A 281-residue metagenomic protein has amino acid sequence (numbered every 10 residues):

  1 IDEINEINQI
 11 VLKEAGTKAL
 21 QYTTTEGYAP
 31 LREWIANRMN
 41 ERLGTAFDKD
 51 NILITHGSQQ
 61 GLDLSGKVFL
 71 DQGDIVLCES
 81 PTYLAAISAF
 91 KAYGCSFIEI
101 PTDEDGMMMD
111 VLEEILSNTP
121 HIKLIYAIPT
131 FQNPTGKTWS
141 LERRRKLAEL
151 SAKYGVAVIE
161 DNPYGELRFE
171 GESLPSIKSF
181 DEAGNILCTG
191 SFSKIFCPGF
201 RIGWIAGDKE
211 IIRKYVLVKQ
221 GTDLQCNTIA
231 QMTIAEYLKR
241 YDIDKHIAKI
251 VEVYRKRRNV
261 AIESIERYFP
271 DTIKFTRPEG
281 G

Functional and structural regions predicted by a protein language model:
I1, L31-R32, I212, Q231 (+1 more regions): A general structural signal for well-ordered alpha-helical segments in protein cores
I7-K18, P30, N40, K209 (+3 more regions): Inter-domain helical "communication" segments and dimerization helices that couple sensory or membrane-embedded modules
N8-Y154, I159, G165-F180, Y254: Conserved core of the PLP fold type I
Q59, Y83, T130-Q132, Y164-G165 (+4 more regions): Short, solvent-exposed loop/turn segments at secondary-structure junctions
E182-E252: Conserved core segment of the aminotransferase class I/II
A235, E252-I262, K274-G281: Conserved glycine-rich beta-strand-loop-beta hairpin in the small C-terminal domain of fold type I
